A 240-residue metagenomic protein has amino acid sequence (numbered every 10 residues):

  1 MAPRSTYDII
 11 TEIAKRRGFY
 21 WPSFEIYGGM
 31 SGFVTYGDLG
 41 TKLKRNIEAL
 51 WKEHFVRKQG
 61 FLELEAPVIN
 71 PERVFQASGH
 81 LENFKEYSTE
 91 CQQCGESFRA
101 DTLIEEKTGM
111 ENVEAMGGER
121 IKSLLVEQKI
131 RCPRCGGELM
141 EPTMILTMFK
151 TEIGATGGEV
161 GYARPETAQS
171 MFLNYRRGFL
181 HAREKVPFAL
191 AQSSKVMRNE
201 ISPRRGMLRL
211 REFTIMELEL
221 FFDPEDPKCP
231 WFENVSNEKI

Functional and structural regions predicted by a protein language model:
A2-I240: TRNA-recognition modules of translation machinery and tRNA-sensing kinases, especially anticodon-binding
